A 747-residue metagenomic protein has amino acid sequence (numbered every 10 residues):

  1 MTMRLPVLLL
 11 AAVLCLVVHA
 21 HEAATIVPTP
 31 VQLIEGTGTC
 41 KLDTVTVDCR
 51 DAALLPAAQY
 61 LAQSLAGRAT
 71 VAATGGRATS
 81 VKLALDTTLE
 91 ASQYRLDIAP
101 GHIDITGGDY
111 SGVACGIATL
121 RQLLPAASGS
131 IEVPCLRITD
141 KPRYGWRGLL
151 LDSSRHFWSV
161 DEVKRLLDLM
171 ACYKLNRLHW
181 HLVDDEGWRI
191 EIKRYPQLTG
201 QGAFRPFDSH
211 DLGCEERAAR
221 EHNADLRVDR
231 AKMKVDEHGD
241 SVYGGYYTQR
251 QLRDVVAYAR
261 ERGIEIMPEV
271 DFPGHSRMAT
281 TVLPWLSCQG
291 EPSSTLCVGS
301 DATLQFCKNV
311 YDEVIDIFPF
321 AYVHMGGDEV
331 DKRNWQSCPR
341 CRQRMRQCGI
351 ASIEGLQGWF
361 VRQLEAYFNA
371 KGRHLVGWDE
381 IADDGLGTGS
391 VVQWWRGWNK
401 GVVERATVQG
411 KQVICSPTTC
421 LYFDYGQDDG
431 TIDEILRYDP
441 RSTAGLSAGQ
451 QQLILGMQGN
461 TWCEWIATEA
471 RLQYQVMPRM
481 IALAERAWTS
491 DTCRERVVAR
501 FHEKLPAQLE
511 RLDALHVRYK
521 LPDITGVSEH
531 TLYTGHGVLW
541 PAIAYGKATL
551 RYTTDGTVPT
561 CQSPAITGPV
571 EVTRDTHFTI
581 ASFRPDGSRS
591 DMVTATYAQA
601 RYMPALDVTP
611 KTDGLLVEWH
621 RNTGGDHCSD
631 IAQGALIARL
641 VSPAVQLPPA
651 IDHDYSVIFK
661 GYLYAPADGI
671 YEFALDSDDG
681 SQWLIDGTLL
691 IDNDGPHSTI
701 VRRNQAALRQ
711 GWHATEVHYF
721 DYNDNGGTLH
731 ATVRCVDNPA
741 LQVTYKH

Functional and structural regions predicted by a protein language model:
V7-V17: Bacterial N-terminal signal peptides
A11, A20-R147, L375-W378, A382 (+3 more regions): Acidic, contiguous N-terminal accessory segments
L89-T295, G299-L304, K308-Y322, Q363 (+2 more regions): Feature activates predominantly on carbohydrate-active enzymes
D109, S582-D586, D679, Y719-D721: Surface-exposed loop/turn motifs at beta-strand-loop junctions within extracellular Ig-like and Fibronectin type III
A279-T280, P284-G389, R396-R405: Active-site neighborhood of glycoside hydrolase catalytic domains
L375-S390, R396-W540: Flexible, acidic glycine-rich loops studded with aromatic residues
R496-E618, T623-Y664, D668-I670, D676 (+5 more regions): Short, compositionally stereotyped local motifs that mark structural "simplifiers"
E716-N725, V733: Short beta-strand-plus-loop segments that form exposed binding edges in beta-rich domains
